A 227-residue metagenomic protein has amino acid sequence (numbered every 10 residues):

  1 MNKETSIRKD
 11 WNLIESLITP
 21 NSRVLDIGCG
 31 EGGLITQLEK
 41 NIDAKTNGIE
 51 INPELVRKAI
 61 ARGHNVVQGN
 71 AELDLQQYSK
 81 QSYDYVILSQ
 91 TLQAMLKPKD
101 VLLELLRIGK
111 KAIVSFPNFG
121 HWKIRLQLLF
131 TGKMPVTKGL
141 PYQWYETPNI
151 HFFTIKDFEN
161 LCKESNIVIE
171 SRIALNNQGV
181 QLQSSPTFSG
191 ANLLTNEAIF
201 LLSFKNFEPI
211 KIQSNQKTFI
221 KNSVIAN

Functional and structural regions predicted by a protein language model:
T5-N21: Conserved alpha-helix/loop element of class I SAM-dependent methyltransferases that forms part of the SAM/SAH-binding
G28-G30: Class I SAM-dependent methyltransferase "Motif I" SAM/SAH-binding loop
G32, T36: Glycine-rich SAM-binding Motif I of class I
Q37-N65, G69-D74: Class I SAM-dependent methyltransferase SAM/SAH-binding core
Q77-Y85: A short acidic, Gly/Pro-enriched loop at the edge of an enzyme's catalytic core that lines a small-molecule cofactor
Y85-K97: A short SAM/SAH-binding and catalytic strip from SAM-dependent methyltransferases
D100-E104, K111-S223: S-adenosyl-L-methionine-dependent methyltransferase catalytic module, highlighting the catalytic core
